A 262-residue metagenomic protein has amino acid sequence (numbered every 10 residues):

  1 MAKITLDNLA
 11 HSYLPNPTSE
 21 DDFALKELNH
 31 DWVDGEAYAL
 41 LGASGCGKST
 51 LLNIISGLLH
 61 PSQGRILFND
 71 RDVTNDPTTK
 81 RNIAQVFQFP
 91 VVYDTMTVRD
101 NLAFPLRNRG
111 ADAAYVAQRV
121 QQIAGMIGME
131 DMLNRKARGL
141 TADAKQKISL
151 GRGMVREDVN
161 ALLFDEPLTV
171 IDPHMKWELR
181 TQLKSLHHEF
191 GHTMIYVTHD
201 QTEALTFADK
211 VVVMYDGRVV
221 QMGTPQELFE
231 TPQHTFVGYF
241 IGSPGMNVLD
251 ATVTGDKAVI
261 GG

Functional and structural regions predicted by a protein language model:
M1-L6, S12-E27, W32-D34, N75-P77 (+1 more regions): A short, flexible loop at the N-terminus of ABC-type nucleotide-binding domains that lies
Y38-A39, Q85: Short beta-strand immediately N-terminal to the Walker A/P-loop
L41-A43: The feature captures the beta-strand-to-loop junction immediately N-terminal to the Walker
S56: Helix-to-loop junction immediately C-terminal to a conserved catalytic motif
S62-R65, D216: Conserved coupling/switch loops of ABC nucleotide-binding domains, chiefly the family-specific signature
G64-D72: Conserved ABC transporter NBD signature motif
N82, V92, M96-F236: ABC ATPase nucleotide-binding domains
Q233-G262: ATPase nucleotide-binding modules
